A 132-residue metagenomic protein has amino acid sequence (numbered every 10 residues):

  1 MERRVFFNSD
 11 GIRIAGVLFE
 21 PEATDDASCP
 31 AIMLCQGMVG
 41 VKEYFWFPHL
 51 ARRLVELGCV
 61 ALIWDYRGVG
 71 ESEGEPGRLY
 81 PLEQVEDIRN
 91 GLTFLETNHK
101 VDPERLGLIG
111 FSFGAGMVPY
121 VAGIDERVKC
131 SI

Functional and structural regions predicted by a protein language model:
M1-P30: N-terminal cap/lid segment of alpha/beta-hydrolase-fold proteins
G11, Y66, N90: Loop-rich non-cytosolic ectodomains and luminal regions
C29, Q36-V41: Active-site glycine-rich loops that stabilize anionic/oxyanionic intermediates across multiple enzyme folds
L34-G37, I63: Structural cue for short, hydrophobic secondary-structure segments
V39-R52, Y66: The serine-hydrolase catalytic nucleophile loop
K42-Y44, V69-P103: Catalytic nucleophile-loop/oxyanion-hole region of alpha/beta-hydrolase and closely related hydrolase-like folds
A51-E73: Conserved alpha/beta-hydrolase
N90-I132: Primarily recognizes the serine-hydrolase "nucleophile elbow" in alpha/beta-hydrolase and SGNH/GDSL folds
